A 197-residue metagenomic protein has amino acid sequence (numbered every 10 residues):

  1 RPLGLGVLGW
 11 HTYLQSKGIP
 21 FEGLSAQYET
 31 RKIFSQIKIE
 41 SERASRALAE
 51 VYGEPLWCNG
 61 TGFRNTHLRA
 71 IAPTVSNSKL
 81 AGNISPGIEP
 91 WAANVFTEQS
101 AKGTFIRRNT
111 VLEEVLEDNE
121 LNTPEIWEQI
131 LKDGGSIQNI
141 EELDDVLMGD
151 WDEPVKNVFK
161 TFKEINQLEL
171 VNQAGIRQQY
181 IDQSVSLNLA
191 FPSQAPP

Functional and structural regions predicted by a protein language model:
R1-P2, L14-T74, W127, W151-N157 (+1 more regions): Internal maturation/activation junctions in enzymes
Y13-Q15, S85-P86: Short connector loops/turns at beta-strand edges and beta->alpha or beta->beta junctions
R69-P197: Catalytic alpha/beta core of large soluble enzyme barrels
